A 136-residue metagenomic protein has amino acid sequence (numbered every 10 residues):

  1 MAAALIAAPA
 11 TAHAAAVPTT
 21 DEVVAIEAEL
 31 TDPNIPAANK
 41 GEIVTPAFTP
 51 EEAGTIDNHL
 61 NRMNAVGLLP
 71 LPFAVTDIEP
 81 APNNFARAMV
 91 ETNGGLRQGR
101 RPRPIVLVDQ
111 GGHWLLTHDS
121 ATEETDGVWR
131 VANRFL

Functional and structural regions predicted by a protein language model:
M1-A14: Secretory targeting and sorting signals
H13-H59: Core segments of small alpha/beta cavity-forming domains
A15-D21, D57-R100: Surface-exposed, charged secondary-structure patches
M89, T117-H118: Beta-strand residues in well-ordered beta-sheet regions across diverse protein folds
N93-R97, Q110-G112, E123-E124: Short coil/turn motifs at secondary-structure junctions
G99-L115: A short, surface-exposed beta-strand/turn
H118-L136: Low-complexity, intrinsically disordered terminal/linker segments enriched in charged and Gly/Pro repeats
